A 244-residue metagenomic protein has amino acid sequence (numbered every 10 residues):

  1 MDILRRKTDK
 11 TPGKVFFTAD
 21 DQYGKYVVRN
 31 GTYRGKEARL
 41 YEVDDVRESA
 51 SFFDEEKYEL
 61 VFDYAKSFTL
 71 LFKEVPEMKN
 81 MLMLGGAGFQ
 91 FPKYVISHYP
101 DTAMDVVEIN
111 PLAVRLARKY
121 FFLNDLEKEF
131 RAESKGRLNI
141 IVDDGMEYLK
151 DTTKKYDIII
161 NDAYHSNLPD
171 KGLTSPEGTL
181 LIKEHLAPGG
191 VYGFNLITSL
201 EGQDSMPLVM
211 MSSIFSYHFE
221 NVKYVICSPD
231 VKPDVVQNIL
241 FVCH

Functional and structural regions predicted by a protein language model:
M1-V75, S97: Rossmann-like AdoMet
R29, N139-I141, K223-V225: General small-molecule cofactor/ligand-binding pocket signal
K36, V236-Q237: Short, surface-exposed coil-to-beta transition loops
K57-G193, E201-L208, S212, S216-H218 (+1 more regions): The AdoMet/dcAdoMet-binding core of the Class I SAM-like
G193-N195, V225: Conserved active-site loop/cleft motifs that coordinate metal ions or position small ligands
T198: Active-site-proximal loop/turn and secondary-structure-junction residues that shape catalytic pockets, frequently
I226-D230: Acidic carboxylate-rich catalytic motifs and surrounding loops in phosphoryl-/glycosyl-chemistry enzymes
N238-H244: Conserved beta strand-loop-helix elements of the APE1-like EEP
